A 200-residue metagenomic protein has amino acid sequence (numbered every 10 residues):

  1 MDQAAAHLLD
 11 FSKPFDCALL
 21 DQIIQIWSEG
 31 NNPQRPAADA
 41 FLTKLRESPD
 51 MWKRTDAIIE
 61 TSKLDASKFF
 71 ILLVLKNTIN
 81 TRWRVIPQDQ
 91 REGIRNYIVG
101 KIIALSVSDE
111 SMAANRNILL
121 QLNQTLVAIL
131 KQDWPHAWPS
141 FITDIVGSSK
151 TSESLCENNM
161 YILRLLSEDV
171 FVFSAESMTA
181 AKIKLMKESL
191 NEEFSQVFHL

Functional and structural regions predicted by a protein language model:
M1-L200: Karyopherin-beta/Importin-beta family HEAT-repeat alpha-solenoid scaffold
